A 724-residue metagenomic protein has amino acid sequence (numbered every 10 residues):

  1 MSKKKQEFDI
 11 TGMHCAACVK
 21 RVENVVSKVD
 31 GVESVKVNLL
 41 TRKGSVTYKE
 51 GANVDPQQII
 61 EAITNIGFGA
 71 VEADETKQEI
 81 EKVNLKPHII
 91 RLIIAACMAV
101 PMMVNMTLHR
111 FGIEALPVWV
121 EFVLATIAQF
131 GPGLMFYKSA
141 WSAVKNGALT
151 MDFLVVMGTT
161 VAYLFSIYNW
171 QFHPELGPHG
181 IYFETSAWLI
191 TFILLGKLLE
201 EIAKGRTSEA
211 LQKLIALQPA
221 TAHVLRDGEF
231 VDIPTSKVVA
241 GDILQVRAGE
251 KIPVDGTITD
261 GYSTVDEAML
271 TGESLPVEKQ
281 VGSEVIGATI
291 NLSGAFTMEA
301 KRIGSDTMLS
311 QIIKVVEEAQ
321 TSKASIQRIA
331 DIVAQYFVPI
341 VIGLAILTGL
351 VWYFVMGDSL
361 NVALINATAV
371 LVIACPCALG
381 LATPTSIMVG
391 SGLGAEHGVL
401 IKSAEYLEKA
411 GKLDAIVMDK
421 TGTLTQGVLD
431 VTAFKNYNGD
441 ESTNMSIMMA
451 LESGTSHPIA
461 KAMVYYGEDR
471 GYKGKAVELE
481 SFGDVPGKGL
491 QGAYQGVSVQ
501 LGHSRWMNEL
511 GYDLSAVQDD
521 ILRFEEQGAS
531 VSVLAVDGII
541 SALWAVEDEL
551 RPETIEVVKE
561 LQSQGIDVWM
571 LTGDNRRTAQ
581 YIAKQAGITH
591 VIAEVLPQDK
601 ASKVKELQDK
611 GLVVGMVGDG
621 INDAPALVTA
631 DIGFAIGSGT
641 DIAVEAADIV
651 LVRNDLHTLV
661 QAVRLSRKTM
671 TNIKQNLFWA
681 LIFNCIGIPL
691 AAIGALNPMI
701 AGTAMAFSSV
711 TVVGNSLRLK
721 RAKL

Functional and structural regions predicted by a protein language model:
M1-V118, F130-P132, K213, E229 (+4 more regions): Flexible metal-binding regulatory segments at protein termini and peripheral loops
K3, Y494-G496, S530, V536-Q675: Conserved ATP-binding TGD loop and adjacent catalytic N/P-domain core of P-type ATPases
D30-G51, Q57-E61, F183, Q212-D306 (+2 more regions): Conserved cytosolic catalytic loops of P-type ATPases
K77-C97, S139-A162, I313-A345, A367 (+5 more regions): Soluble-to-membrane junctions at the N-terminal ends of transmembrane alpha-helices in multi-pass ion-transporting
P87-T221, I332, F434: Transmembrane helix-loop-helix hairpins at the membrane interface
P101-V123, K138-A148, T160-E184, Y336-I373 (+2 more regions): Helix-interface capping motifs at the ends of transmembrane segments in multi-pass membrane proteins
L108-I113, W119, K145, L164 (+7 more regions): Membrane-embedded alpha-helical bundles of multi-pass transporters
V431, K435-Q564, R576, I588-K603: P-type ATPase nucleotide-binding
